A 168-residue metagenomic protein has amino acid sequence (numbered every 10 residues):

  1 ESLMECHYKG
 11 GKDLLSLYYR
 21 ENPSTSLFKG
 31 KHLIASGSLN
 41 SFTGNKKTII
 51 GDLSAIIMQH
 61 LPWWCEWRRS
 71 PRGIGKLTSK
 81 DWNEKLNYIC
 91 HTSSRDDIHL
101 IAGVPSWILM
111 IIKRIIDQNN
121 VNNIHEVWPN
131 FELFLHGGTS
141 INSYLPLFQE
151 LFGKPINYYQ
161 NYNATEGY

Functional and structural regions predicted by a protein language model:
E1-Y168: Active-site phosphate/ATP/adenylate-binding loop shared across adenylate-forming ligases
